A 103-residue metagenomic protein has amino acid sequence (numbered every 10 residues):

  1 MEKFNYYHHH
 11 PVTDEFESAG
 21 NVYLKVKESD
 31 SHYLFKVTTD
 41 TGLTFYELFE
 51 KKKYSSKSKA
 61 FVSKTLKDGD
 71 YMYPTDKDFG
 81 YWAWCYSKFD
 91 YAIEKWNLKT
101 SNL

Functional and structural regions predicted by a protein language model:
M1-Y71: Short N-terminal "domain-start" leader segments that mark the transition from disordered tails or signal peptides into
P74-Y91: A short, exposed loop/beta-hairpin motif centered on an aromatic-Gly-Thr core
K99-L103: Short arginine-rich
